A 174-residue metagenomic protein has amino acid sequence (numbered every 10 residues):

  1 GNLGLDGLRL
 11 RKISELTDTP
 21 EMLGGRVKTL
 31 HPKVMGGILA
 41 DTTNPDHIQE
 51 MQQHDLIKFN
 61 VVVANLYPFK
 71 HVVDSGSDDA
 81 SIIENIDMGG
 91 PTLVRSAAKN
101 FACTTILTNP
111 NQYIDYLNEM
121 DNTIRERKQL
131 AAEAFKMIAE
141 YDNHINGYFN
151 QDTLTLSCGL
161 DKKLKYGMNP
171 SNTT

Functional and structural regions predicted by a protein language model:
G1, L10-E15, A40, V63-A64 (+3 more regions): General beta-strand structural signal in soluble alpha/beta enzymes
N2-G7, E21-G25, E50, V72-S77 (+3 more regions): Short acidic, glycine/serine/threonine-rich loops at helix termini
N2-P68: Glycine-rich nucleotide/cofactor/substrate-binding loop typically near the N-terminus or early in the first domain
D6-R9, P32-M35, L56-V61, I82-I83 (+5 more regions): Short coil/turn connectors at secondary-structure junctions
G24-K28, I48-H54, I82-N85, L93-R95 (+2 more regions): A generic local secondary-structure boundary/capping motif
V61-E84, M88-N122, N172-T174: A short, charged helix-loop
Y113-T174: Active-site loops and adjacent core secondary-structure elements that bind or stabilize anionic groups
